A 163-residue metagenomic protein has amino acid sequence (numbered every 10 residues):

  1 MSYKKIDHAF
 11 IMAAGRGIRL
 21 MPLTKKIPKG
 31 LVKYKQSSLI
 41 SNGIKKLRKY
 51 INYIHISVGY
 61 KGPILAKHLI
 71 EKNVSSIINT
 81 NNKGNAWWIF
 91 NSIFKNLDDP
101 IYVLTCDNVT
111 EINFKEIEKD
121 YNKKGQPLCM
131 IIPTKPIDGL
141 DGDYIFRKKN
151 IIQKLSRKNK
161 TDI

Functional and structural regions predicted by a protein language model:
M1-I11, R19, K33, S37-V109 (+1 more regions): Conserved N-terminal catalytic core of the sugar/cofactor nucleotidyltransferase
A14, G59, P133-K135: Histidine-centered beta-alpha loop that forms part of the nucleotide-sugar donor binding/catalytic region in diverse
R16, I27, K61: A generic "binding-loop/recognition-motif" signal
T24, L69, S156-N159: Short, flexible helix/strand-to-coil boundary loops that buttress conserved ligand/catalytic motifs in alpha/beta
T24-G30: Short alpha-helical oligomerization interface
P28, I51, N73, G125-P127: A generic structural signal for alpha->beta connector loops
L31, S76, L128-M130: Conserved beta-strand scaffold positions in the cores of enzyme catalytic domains, especially in NTP/NDP-utilizing
A86, T110-I163: Conserved core of the sugar-phosphate nucleotidyltransferase
